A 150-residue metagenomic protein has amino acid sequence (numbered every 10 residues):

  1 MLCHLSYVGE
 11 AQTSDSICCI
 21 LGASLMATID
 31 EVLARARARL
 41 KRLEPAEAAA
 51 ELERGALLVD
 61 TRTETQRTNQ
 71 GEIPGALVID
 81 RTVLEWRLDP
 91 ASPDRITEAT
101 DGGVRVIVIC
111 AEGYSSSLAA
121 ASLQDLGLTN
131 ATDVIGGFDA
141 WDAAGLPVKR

Functional and structural regions predicted by a protein language model:
E10-Q12: Charged/polar low-complexity intrinsically disordered segments
D15-L57, E64-V106, Y114-R150: Rhodanese-like catalytic fold shared by cysteine-dependent sulfurtransferases and DSP/PTP-type phosphatases
I109: Short, surface-exposed ligand- or partner-binding patches at beta-edge/loop junctions that are enriched in aromatics
